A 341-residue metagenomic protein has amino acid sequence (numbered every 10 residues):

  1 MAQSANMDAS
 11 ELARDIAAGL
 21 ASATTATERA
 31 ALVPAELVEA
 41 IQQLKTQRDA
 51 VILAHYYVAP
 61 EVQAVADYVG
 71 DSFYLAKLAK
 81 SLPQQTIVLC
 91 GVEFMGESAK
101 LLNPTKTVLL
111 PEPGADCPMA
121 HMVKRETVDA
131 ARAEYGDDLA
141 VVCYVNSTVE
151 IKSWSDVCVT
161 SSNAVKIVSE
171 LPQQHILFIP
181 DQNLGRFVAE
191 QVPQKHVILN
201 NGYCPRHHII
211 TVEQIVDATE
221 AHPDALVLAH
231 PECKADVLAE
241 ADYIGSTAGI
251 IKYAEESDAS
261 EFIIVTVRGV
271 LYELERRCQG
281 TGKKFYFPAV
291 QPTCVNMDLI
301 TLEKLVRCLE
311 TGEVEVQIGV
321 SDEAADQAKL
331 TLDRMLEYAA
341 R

Functional and structural regions predicted by a protein language model:
A2-V265, V270-R341: Active-site loop-to-helix "anion-binding N-cap" substructures in soluble metabolic enzymes
